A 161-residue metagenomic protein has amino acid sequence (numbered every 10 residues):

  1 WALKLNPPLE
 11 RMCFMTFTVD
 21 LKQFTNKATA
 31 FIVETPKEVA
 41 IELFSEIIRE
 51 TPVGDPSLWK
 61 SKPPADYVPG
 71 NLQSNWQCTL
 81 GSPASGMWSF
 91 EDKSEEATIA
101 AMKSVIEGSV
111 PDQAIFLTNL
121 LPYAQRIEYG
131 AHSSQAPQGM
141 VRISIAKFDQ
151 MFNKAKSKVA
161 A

Functional and structural regions predicted by a protein language model:
W1-F14: Short, Lys/Arg-enriched N-terminal segments with co-localized hydrophobic residues within the first ~10-30 amino acids
K4-N6, N119, S134: Compositionally biased, intrinsically disordered/low-complexity regions enriched for serine, proline and threonine
P7-E10, A124, G139: Intrinsically disordered, low-complexity segments enriched in proline/serine/threonine
C13-L21, T25, A161: Extreme N-terminal export signal peptides that direct proteins to the secretory pathway
V19, N26, A30-Y123: Short, low-complexity, charged/polar segments at coil/turn and helix-coil boundaries
V110-G130, I143, K147, M151: Internal mixed-charge
A131-A161: Protruding loop/beta-arch "assembly-hinge" segments enriched in small, turn-prone residues
